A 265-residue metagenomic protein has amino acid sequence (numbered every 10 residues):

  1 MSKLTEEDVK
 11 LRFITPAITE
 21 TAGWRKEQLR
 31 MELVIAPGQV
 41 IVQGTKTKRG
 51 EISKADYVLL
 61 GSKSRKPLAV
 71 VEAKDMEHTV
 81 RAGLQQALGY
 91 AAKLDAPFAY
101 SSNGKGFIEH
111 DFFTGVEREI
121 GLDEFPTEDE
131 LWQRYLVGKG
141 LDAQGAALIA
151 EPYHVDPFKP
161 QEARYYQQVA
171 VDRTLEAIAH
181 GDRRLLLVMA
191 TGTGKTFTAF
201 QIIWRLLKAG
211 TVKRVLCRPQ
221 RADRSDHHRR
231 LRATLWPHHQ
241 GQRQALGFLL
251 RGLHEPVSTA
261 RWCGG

Functional and structural regions predicted by a protein language model:
M1-R214, A222, R229-P237, R251-G265: ATP-dependent helicase/translocase motor core
Q242-L246: Fungi-biased regulatory scaffold/adaptor regions
